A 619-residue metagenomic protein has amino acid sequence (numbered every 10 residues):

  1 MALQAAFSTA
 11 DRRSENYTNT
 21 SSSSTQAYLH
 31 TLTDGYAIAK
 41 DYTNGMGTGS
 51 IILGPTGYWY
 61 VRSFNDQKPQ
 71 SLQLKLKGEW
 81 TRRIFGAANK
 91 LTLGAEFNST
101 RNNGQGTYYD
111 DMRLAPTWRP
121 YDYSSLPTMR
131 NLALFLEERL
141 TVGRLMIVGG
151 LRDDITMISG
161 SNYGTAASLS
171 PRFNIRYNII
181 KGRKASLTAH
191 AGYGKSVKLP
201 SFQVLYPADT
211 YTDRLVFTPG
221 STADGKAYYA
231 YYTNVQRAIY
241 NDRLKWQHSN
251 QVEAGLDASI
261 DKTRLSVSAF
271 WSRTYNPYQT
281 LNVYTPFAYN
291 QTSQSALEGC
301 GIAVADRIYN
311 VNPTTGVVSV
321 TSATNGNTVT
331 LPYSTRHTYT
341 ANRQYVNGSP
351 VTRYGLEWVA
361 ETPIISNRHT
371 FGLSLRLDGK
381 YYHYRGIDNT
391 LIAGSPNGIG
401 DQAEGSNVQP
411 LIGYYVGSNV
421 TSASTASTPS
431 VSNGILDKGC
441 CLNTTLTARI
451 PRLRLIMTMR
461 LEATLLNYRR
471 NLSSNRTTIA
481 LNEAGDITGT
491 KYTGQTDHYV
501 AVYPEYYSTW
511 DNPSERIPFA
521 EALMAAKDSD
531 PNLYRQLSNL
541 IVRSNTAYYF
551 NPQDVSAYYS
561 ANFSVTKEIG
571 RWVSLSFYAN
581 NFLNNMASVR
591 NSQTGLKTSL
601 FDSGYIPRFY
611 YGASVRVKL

Functional and structural regions predicted by a protein language model:
M1, I84-N89, R144-I147, K181-A189 (+5 more regions): Repeated loop/turn-to-beta-strand initiation elements of outer-membrane beta-barrel proteins
M1, L74-W80, L134-L140, F173-Y177 (+8 more regions): Residues on the lipid-exposed face of transmembrane beta-strands in outer-membrane beta-barrel proteins
M1-N162: Face-selective signature of the C-terminal outer-membrane beta-barrel domain
A2-A6, L215-T218, T222-T340: Membrane-embedded beta-barrel scaffold of Gram-negative outer-membrane proteins
F7-R13, F97-N103, V142-R144, D153-M157 (+11 more regions): Transmembrane beta-strands of outer-membrane beta-barrel pores
A88-T92, E96-N98, S125-R264, S268-R273: Structural signature of Gram-negative outer-membrane beta-barrels, strongest in the C-terminal barrel of TonB-dependent
T141-R144, W271, N290-E483: Gram-negative outer-membrane beta-barrel transporters
N276, T285, A463-S544, V555-Y558 (+1 more regions): C-terminal beta-signal and adjacent terminal beta-strands/loops of Gram-negative outer-membrane beta-barrel proteins
